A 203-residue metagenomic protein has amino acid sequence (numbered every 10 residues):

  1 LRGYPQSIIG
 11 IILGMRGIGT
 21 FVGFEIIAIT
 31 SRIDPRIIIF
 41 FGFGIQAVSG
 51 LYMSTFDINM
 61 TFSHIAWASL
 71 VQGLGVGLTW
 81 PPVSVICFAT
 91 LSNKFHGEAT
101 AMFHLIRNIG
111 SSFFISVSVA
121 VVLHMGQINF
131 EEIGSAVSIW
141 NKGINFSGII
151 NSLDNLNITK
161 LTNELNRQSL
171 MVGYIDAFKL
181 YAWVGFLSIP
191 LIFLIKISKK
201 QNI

Functional and structural regions predicted by a protein language model:
L1-F95, I203: Transmembrane core module of solute transporters
I8, F95-M102, G173: Cytoplasmic loop-to-transmembrane helix junctions
I9, I38, A99, A177-L180: Alpha-helical transmembrane segments of multi-pass secondary-active solute transporters
M102, R107-I197: Hydrophobic transmembrane architecture of multi-pass small-molecule transporters
F130, N202-I203: Short, hydrophobic secondary-structure boundary micro-motifs
